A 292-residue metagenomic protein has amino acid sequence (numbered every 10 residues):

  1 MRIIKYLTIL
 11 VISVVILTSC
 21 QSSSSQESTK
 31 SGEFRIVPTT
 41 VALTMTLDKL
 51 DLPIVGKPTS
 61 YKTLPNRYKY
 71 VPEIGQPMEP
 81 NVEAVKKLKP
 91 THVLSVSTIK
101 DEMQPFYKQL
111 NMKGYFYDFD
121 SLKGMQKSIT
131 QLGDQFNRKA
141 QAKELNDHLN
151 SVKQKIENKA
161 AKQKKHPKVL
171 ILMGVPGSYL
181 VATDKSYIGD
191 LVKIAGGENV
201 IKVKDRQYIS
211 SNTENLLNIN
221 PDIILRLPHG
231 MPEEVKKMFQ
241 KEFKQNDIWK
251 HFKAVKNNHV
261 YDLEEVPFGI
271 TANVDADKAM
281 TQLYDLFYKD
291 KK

Functional and structural regions predicted by a protein language model:
M1-L7: Bacterial N-terminal signal peptides that target proteins for export
I16-S19: C-terminal motif of bacterial Sec signal peptides marking the signal peptidase cleavage site
Q21-S24: Bacterial signal peptide processing site
G32-L50, Q141-A195: Basic- and aromatic-lined ligand-binding clefts that recognize polyanionic substrates
F34-R35, Q126-F136, K143, D147 (+2 more regions): Structured C-terminal subdomain patch of bacterial secreted/periplasmic proteins
V37-L88, H92-S97: A short, structured surface patch at a secondary-structure boundary
S60-L64, L180-Y208: Alpha-helical, coiled-coil/dimerization segments enriched in small aliphatic residues
V82-S95, M112, T213-R226: Proline-aspartate-enriched helix->loop->beta-strand connector
